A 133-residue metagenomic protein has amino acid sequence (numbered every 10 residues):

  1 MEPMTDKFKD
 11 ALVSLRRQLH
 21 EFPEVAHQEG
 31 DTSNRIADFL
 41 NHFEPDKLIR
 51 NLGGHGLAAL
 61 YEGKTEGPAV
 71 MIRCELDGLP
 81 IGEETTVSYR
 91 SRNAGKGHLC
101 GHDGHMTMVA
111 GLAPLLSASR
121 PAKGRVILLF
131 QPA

Functional and structural regions predicted by a protein language model:
E2-H98, T107-K123: Acidic/His- and Gly-rich active-site-bordering loop/insert found across diverse amide/peptide-bond hydrolases
L76-G78, L129-A133: Acidic, glycine-rich active-site loops and adjacent beta-strand->loop/helix elements that engage anionic groups
R125-I127: Residues at or immediately flanking beta-strands
